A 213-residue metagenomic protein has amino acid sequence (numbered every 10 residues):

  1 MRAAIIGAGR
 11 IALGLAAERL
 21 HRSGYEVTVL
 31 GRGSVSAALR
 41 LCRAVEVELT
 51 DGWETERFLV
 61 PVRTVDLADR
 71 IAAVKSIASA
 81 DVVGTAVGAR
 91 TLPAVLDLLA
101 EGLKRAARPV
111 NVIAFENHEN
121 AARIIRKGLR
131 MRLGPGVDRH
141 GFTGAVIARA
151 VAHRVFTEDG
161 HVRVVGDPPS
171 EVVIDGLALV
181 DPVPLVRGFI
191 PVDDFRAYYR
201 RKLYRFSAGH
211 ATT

Functional and structural regions predicted by a protein language model:
M1-A4, R10-I11, A16-T213: Substrate/ligand-engaging "lid" and interaction regions
